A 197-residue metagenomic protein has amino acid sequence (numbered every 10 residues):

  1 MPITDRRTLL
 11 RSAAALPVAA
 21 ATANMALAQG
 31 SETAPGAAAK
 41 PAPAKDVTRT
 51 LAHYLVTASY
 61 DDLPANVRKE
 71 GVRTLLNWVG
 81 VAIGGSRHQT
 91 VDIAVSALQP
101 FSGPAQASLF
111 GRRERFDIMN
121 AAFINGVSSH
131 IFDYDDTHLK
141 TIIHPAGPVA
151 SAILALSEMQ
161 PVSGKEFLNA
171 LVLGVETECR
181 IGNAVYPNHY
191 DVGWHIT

Functional and structural regions predicted by a protein language model:
P2-L10: Twin-arginine (Tat) signal peptide motif
I3, A15-A20, N24-T197: N-terminal core-entry segment
